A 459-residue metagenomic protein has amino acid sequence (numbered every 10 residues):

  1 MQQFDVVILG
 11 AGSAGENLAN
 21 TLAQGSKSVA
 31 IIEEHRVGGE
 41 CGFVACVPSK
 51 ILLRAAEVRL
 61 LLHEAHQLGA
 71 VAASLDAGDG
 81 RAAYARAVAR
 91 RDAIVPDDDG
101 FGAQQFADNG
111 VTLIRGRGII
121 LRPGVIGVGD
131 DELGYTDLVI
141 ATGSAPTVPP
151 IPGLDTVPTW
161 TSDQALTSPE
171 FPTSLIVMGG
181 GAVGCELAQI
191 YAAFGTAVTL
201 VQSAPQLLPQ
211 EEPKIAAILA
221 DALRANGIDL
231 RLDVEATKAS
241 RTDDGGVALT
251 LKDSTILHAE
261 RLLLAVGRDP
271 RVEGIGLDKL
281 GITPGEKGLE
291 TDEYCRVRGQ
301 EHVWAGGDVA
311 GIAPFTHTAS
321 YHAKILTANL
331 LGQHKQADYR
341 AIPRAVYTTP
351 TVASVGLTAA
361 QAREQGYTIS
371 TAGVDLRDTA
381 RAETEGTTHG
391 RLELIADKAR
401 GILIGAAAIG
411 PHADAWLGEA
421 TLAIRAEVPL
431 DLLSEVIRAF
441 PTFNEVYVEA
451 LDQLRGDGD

Functional and structural regions predicted by a protein language model:
M1-G12, F171-G181: Beta1/beta-strand and adjacent pyrophosphate-binding region of the FAD-binding site in flavoprotein oxidoreductases
Q2-F4, T21-K27, I32-F171, T199 (+8 more regions): Glycine-rich flavin
V7-H35, E40, V47, I51-V58 (+3 more regions): Flexible, glycine-rich terminal cap/loop adjacent to redox cofactors in electron-transfer oxidoreductases
V7-L9, G118, L133-G143, V177-M178 (+4 more regions): Short hydrophobic core segments
A19, A23, A188, A192-A193: Gly/Ala-rich phosphate-binding loop of Rossmann-like dinucleotide-binding domains, activating on the conserved
P48, I126, P270, V297 (+2 more regions): Hydrophobic "anchor" residues
T112-R115, I119-G127, F194-E293, R298 (+2 more regions): A Rossmann-like FAD-binding core segment of flavoenzymes
D155-F171, I256-N329: FAD-site-proximal beta/loop scaffold in flavoenzymes
